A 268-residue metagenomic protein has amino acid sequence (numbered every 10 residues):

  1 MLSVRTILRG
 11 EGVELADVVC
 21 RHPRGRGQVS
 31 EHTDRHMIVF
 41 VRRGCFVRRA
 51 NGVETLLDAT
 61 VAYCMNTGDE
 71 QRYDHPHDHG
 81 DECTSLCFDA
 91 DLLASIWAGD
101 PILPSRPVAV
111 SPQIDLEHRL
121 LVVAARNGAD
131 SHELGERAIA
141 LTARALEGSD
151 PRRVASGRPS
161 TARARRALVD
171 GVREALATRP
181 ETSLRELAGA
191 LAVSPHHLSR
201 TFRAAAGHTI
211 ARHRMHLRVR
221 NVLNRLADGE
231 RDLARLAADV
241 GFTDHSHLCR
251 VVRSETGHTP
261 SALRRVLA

Functional and structural regions predicted by a protein language model:
M1-R5, R265-A268: Actinobacteria-biased recognition of intrinsically disordered, low-complexity terminal regions
L2-L103: N-terminal regulatory/effector-sensing and dimerization cores that precede helix-turn-helix DNA-binding domains
S30, T161-R165, L191: Residue-level marker of regulatory loop/turn positions in helix-turn-helix DNA-binding domains and in histidine
W97-G157, V172: Amphipathic alpha-helical segments enriched in hydrophobic/aromatic residues interleaved with Lys/Arg
V108-Q113, A162-R163, T178, H213: Short helix-capping and inter-helix turn/linker motifs at the boundaries of alpha-helical repeat units
L121-D130, R144-R153, G171-E186, F202-A206 (+3 more regions): Basic, amphipathic alpha-helical hairpins
T161-V172, A206, M215-R218: N-terminal positioning helix adjacent to the helix-turn-helix/winged-helix DNA-binding module
L184-R220, A237-V266: Basic/polar phosphate-binding segments, predominantly the helix-turn-helix DNA-binding elements of transcriptional
